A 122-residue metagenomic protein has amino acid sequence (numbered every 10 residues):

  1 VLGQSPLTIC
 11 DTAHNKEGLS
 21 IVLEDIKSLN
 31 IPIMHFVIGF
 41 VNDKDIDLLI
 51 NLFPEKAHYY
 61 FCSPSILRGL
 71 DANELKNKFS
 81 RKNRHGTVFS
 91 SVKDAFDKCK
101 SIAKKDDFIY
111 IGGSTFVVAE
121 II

Functional and structural regions predicted by a protein language model:
V1-H58: Nucleotide phosphate-binding/pyrophosphate-handling subdomain across enzymes that bind or process nucleotide phosphates
L7-T8, I50-F108: C-terminal helical cap/extension that packs against the catalytic core of soluble nucleotide-cofactor enzymes
S114: Active-site-proximal loop/hinge segments that shape catalytic or ion-binding/gating pockets
V117-A119: Short, active-site-adjacent cap segments at secondary-structure transitions
I122: Short Gly/Thr/Asp-enriched flexible loops that form oxyanion-binding sites at enzyme active sites
